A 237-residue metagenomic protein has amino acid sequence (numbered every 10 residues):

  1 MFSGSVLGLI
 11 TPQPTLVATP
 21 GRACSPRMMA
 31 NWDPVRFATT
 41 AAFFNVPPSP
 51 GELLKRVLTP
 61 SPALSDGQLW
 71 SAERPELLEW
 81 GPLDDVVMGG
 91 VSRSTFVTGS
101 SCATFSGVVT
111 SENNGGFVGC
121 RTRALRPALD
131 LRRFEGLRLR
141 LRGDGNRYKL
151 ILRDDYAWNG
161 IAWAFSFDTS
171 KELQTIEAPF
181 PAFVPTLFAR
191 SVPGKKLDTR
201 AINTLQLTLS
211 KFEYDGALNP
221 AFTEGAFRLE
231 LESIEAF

Functional and structural regions predicted by a protein language model:
M1-G21, M28: N-terminal chloroplast transit peptides
F2, C24-F237: Beta-rich carbohydrate-recognition modules and glycan-binding surfaces
